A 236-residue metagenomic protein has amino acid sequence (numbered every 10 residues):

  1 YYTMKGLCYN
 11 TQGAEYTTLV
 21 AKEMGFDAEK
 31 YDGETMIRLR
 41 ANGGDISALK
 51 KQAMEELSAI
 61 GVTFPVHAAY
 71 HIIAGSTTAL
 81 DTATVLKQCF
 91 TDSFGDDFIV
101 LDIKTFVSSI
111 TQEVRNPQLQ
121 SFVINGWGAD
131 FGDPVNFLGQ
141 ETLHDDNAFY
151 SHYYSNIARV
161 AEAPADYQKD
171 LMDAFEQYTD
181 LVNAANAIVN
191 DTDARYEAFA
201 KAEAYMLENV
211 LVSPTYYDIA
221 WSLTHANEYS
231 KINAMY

Functional and structural regions predicted by a protein language model:
Y1-F26, A74, T78-Q88, V114-Y236: Detector for C-terminal structural segments
E23, K30-A129, A220: Ligand/substrate-recognition segments at binding pockets and active sites
